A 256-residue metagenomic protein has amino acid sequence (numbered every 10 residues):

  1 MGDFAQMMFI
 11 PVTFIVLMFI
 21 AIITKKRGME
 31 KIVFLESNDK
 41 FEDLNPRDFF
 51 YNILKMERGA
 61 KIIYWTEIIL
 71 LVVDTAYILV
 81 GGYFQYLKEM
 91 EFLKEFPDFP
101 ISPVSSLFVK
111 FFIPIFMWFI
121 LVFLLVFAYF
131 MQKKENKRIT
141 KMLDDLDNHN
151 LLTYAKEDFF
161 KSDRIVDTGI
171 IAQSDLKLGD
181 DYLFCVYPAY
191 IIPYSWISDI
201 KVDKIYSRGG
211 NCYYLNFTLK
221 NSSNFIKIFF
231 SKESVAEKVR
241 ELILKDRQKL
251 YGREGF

Functional and structural regions predicted by a protein language model:
G2-K26, M56-R138: Alpha-helical transmembrane spans
T24-N45: Membrane-interface helix-loop junction between the first two transmembrane segments
F41-A60, F116, I120-K177: Anionic N-terminal interaction surfaces
Q173-S207: Phosphoinositide-binding peripheral membrane targeting modules
I200-F256: Acidic, Ser/Thr- and proline-rich intrinsically disordered linker/docking segments of eukaryotic scaffolds
